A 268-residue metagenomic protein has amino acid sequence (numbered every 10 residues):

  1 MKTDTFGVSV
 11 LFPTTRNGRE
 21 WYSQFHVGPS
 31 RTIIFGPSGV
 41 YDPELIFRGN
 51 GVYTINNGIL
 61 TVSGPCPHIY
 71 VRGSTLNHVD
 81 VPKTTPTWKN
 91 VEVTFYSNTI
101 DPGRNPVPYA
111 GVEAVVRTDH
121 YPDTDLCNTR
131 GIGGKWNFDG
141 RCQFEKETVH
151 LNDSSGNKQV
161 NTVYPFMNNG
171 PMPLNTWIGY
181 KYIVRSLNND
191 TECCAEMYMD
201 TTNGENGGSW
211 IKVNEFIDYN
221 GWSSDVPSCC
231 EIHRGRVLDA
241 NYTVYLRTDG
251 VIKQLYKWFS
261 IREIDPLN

Functional and structural regions predicted by a protein language model:
K2-H26, N90, P102-R104, I217-N268: Ligand-recognition surfaces built from glycine- and aromatic
K2-I69: Extended, helix-rich scaffolding/adaptor regions
V40-D153, R262-E263: Secretory/extracellular carbohydrate-interaction modules and structurally similar beta-sandwich "look-alikes"
V79-P82, Y164-G170, Y245: Active-site rim elements
N90-N98, E113-V115, W177-R185, E196-Y198 (+2 more regions): Residues within well-ordered beta-strands of beta-sheet-rich folds
L126-N128, C193, C229-E231: Sequence contexts marking disulfide-bonded cysteines in secreted/extracellular proteins
H150-N188: Short, aromatic/His-centered strand-loop micro-motif at the edge of beta-sheets
P173-V226: Carbohydrate-binding surfaces in secreted/extracellular proteins
